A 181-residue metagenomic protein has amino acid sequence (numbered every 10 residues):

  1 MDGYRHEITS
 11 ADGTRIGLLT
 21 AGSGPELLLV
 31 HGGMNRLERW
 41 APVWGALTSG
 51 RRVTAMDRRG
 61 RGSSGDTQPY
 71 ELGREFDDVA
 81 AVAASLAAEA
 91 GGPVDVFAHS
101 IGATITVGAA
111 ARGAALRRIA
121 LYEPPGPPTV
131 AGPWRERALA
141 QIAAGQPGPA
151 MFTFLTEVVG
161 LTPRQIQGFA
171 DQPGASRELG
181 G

Functional and structural regions predicted by a protein language model:
M1-E7: An N-terminal hydrophobic leader/cap segment in hydrolases
E7-G65: Conserved HGGG/HGGXW glycine-rich cap/lid loop of the alpha/beta-hydrolase fold
P42, R74-A81, R137, P149 (+1 more regions): Alpha-helical elements of Rossmann-like donor-binding domains used by nucleotide-donor carbohydrate transfer enzymes
W44, A83, A109-A110: A conserved amphipathic alpha-helix that caps or lines the catalytic cleft of carbohydrate- and lipid-modifying enzymes
S49-G50, E89, A144-G145: Structured helix-beta-strand junction loops
T54-F97, I101: Active-site loop/oxyanion-hole signature of alpha/beta-hydrolase fold enzymes
G92-T129: Conserved hydrolase catalytic core segment
P133-G181: Alpha/beta-hydrolase
